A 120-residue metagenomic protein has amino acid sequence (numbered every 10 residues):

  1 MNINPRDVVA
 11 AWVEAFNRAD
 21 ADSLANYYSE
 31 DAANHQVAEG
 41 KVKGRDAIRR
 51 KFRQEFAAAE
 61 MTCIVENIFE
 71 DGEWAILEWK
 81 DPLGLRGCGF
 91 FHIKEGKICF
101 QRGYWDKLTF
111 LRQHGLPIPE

Functional and structural regions predicted by a protein language model:
M1-N26, E30, I118-E120: Short, low-complexity N-terminal intrinsically disordered segments enriched in polar/charged residues
P5-R6, A10, R45, F90 (+1 more regions): Low-complexity, intrinsically disordered short peptide segments enriched in small/polar/basic residues
W12, Q36-E39: Conserved short-loop catalytic and cofactor-binding motifs
H35, R49-E120: A beta-strand edge to alpha-helix "cap/lid" segment located at domain peripheries
G40-R50: Short beta-edge strand/loop motif at the mouth of beta-sheet-based domains
